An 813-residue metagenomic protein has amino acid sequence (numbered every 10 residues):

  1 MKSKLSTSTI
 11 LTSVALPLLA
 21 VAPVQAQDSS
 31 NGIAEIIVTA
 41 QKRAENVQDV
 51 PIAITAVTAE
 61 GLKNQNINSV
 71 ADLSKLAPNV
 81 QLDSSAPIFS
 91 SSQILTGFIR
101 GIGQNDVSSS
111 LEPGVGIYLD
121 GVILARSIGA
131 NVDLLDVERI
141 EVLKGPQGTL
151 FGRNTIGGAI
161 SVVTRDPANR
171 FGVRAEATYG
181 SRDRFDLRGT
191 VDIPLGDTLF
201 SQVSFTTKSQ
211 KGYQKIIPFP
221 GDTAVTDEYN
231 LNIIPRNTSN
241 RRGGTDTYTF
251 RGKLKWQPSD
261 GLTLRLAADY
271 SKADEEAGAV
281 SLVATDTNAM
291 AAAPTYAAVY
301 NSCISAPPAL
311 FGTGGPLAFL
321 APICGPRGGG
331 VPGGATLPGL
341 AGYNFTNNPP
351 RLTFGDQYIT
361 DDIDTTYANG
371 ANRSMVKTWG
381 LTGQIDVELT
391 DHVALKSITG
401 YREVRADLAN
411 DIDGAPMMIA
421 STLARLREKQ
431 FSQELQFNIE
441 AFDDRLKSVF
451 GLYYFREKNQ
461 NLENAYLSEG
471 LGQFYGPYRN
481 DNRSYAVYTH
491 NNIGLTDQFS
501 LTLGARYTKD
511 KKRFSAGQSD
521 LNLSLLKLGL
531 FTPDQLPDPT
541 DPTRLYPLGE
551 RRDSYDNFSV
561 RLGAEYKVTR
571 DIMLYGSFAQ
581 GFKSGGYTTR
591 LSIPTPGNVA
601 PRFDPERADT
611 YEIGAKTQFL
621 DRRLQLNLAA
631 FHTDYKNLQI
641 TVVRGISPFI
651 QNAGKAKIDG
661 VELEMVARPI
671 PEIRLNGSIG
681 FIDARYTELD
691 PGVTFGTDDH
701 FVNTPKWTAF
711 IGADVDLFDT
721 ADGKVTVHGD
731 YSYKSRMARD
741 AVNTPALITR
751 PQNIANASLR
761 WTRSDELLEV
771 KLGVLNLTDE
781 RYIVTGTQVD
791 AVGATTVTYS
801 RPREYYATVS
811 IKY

Functional and structural regions predicted by a protein language model:
G32-R170, I613: Acidic, small-polar-rich N-terminal luminal/periplasmic segments of exported/outer-membrane proteins
G114, R126, L135-K144, T149-I234 (+8 more regions): Outer-membrane beta-barrel translocator/receptor signature
Q210, Q384-E388, K396-G400, R405-N410 (+6 more regions): Membrane-embedded beta-barrel scaffold of Gram-negative outer-membrane proteins
Y213-R241, G278-T365, I412-S421, L462-P477 (+6 more regions): Solvent-exposed loop segments that connect transmembrane elements
K255-Q257, F437, K447, L452-F455 (+1 more regions): Structural signature of Gram-negative outer-membrane beta-barrels, strongest in the C-terminal barrel of TonB-dependent
T422-Q436, F474, N480, S484-V487 (+6 more regions): Outer membrane beta-barrel strand-and-loop segments of large Gram-negative receptors, especially TonB-dependent
Q625, A629-Y635, N652-A741, S810-K812: Gram-negative outer-membrane beta-barrel transporters
S732-D740, W761-Y813: C-terminal beta-signal and adjacent terminal beta-strands/loops of Gram-negative outer-membrane beta-barrel proteins
